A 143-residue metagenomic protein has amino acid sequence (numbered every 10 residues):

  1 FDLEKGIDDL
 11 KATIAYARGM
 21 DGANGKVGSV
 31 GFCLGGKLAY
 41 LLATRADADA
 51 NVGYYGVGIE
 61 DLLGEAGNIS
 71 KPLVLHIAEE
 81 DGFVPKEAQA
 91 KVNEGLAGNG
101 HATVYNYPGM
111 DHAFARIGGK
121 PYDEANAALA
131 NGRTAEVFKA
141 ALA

Functional and structural regions predicted by a protein language model:
F1-A143: N-terminal cap/leader regions of alpha/beta-hydrolase-fold enzymes, predominantly small-molecule hydrolases
